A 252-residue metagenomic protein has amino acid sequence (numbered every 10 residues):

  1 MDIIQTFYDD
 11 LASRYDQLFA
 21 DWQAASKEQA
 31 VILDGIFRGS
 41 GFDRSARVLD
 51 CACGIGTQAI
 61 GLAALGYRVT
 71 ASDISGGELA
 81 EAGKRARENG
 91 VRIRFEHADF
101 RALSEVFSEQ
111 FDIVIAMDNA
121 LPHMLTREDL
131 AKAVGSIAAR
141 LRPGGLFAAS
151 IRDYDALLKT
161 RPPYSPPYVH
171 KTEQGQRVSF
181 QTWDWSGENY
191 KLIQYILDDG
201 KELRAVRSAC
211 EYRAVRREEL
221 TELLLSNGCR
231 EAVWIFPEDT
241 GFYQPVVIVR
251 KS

Functional and structural regions predicted by a protein language model:
M1-R44: Conserved class I S-adenosyl-L-methionine
R44-A52: Conserved class I S-adenosyl-L-methionine
T57-L103: Class I SAM-dependent methyltransferase SAM/SAH-binding core
E105-I113: A short acidic, Gly/Pro-enriched loop at the edge of an enzyme's catalytic core that lines a small-molecule cofactor
D112-E128: A short SAM/SAH-binding and catalytic strip from SAM-dependent methyltransferases
A131-P143: A short glycine-rich, Lys/Arg-flanked "PGG" loop and its adjoining helix->strand segment in the class I
A148-T221: SAM-dependent methyltransferase
R216-S252: C-terminal lobe and adjacent flexible extensions of AdoMet/dcAdoMet transferase-like proteins
